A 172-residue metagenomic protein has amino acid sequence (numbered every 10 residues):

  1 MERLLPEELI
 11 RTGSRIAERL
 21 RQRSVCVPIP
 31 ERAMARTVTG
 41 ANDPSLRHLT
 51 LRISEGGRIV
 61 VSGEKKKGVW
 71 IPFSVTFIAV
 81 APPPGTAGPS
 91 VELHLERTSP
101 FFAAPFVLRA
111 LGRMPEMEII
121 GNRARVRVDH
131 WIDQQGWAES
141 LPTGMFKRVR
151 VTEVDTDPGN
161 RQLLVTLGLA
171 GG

Functional and structural regions predicted by a protein language model:
M1-G172: Extracellular/lumenal and peripheral-membrane lipid-interaction modules
